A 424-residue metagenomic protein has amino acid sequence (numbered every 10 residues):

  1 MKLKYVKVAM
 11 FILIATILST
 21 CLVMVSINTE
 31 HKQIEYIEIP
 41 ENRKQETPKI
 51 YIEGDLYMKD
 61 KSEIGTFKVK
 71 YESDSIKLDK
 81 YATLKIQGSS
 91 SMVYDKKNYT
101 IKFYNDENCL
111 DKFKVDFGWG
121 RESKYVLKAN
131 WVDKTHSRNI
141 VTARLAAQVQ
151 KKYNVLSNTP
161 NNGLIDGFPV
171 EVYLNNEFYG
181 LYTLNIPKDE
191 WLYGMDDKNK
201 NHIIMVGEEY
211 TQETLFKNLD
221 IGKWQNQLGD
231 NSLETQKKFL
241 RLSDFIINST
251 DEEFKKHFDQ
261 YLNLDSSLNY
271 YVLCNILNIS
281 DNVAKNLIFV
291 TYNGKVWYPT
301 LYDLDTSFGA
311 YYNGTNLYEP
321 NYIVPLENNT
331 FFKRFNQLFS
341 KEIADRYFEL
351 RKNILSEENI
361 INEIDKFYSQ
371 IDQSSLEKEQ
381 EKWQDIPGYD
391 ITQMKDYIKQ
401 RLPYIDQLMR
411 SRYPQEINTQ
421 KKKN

Functional and structural regions predicted by a protein language model:
K2-Q87, S369-N424: Regulatory N- and C-terminal appendages and interdomain linkers associated with kinase/kinase-like NTP transferase
S73, L174-N175: Structural motif
Y81, Y94, L233, K237-L240 (+2 more regions): Middle-to-C-terminal accessory/interaction subdomains
A82-A129: Conserved oxyanion/phosphate-binding beta-strand-loop segments in alpha/beta enzyme cores
Y99-K102, K124-A129, H136, E171-Y173 (+5 more regions): Structural recognition of the beta-strand scaffold that forms the well-ordered cores of secreted hydrolase catalytic
E107-N108, V115, G120-W131, G163-I165 (+2 more regions): Internal "kinase-insert"/substrate-recognition segments embedded within catalytic cores of ATP-dependent enzymes
K112-K114, R138-N139, Y182-L184, W191-K198 (+3 more regions): Short, solvent-exposed loop/turn and secondary-structure capping segments
K134-E171: A conserved helix-loop-beta module that forms one wall/lid of the active-site cleft in ATP-utilizing catalytic domains
